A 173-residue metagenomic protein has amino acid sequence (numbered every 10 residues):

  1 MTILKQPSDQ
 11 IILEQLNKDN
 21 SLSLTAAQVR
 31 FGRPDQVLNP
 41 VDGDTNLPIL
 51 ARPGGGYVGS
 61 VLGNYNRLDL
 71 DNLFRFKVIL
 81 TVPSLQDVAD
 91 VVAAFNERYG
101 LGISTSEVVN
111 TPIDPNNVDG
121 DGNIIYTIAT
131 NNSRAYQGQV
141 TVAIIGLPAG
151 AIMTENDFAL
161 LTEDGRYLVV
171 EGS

Functional and structural regions predicted by a protein language model:
M1-L22, V58, L62, N66-N72 (+7 more regions): Viral virion structural and adsorption modules
L22-G54, I103-N131, A135: Serine/threonine-rich, repeat-prone extracellular segments and beta-strand-based repeat modules of secreted/surface
R30-R33, R75, I79: Long terminal accessory regions outside catalytic cores
